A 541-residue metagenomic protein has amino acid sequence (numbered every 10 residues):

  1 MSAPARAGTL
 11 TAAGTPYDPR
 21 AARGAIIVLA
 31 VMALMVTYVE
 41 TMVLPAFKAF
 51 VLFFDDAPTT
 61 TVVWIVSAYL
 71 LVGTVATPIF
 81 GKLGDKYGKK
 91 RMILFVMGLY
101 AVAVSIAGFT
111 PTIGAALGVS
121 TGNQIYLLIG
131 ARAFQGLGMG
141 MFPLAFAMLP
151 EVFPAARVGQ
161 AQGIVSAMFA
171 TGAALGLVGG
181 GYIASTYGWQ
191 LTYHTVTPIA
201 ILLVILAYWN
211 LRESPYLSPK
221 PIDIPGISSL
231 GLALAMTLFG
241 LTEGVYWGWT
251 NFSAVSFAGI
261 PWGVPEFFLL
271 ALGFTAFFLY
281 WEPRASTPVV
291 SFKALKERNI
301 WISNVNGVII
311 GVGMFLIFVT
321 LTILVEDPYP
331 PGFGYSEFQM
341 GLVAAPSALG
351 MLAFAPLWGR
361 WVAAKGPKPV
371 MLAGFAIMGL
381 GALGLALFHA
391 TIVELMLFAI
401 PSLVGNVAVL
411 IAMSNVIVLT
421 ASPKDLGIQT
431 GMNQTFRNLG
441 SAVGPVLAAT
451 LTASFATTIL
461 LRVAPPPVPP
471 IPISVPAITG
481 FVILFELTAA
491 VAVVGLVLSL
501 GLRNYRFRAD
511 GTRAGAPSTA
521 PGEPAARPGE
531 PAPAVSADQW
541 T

Functional and structural regions predicted by a protein language model:
M1-L29, T37, P470-T541: Transmembrane-helix exit segments and adjacent C-terminal regions of multi-pass membrane proteins
S2-W209, W358, I377-G379, L383-A386 (+2 more regions): Transmembrane-helix bundle of Major Facilitator Superfamily
A25-V51, A57-L70, W262, S286-A412: Transmembrane core module of solute transporters
M32, F146, I164-M168, I222-P225 (+2 more regions): Hydrophobic alpha-helical segments of secondary membrane carriers
F50-V51, L83-G84, G179-Y187, L241 (+4 more regions): Interfacial helix-cap and linker-helix signal at transmembrane-aqueous boundaries of multi-pass secondary transporters
F53-F54, K86, M148-F153, T186 (+3 more regions): Helix-to-coil boundary motifs at intracellular loop junctions of multi-pass secondary transporters
A76, G88-L99, I113-A115, N123-L127 (+5 more regions): C-terminal module of multi-pass small-molecule transporters
S185-V305: Hydrophobic transmembrane-helix bundles of small-molecule transporters
